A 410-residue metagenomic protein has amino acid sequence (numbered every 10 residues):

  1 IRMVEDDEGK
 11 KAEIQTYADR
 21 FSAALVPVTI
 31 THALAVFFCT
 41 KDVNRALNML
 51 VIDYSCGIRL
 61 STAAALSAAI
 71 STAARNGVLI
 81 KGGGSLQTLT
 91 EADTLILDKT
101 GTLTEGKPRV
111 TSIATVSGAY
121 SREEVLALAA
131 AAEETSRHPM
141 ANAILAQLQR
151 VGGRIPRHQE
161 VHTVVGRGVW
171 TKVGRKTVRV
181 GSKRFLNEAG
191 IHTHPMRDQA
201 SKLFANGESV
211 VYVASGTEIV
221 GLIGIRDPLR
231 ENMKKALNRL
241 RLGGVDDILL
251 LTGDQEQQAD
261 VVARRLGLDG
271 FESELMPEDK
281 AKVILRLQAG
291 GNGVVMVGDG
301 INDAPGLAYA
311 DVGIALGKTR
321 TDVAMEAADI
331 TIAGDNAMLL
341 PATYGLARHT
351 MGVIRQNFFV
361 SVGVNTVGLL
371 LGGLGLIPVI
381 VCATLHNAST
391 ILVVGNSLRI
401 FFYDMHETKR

Functional and structural regions predicted by a protein language model:
I1-M49, L229-R230, N238-R239, I330 (+1 more regions): Actuator/coupling domain of P-type ATPases
I1-V4, E8-K11, S71-A74, T90 (+4 more regions): Transmembrane helical bundles of ABC transporter permease domains
K10, R175, S215-Q356, V364: Conserved ATP-binding TGD loop and adjacent catalytic N/P-domain core of P-type ATPases
R20-D53, G77, F359-L385: Helix-interface capping motifs at the ends of transmembrane segments in multi-pass membrane proteins
L47-L50, A64-S71, R109-S112, A143-Q147 (+4 more regions): Re-entrant/interfacial helical elements at transmembrane boundaries that shape and gate the permeation pathway
I52, G57-A132, L287, G306 (+1 more regions): Conserved catalytic phosphorylation-site environment of P-type ATPases
V110, A114-D247, E256, R265-I284: P-type ATPase nucleotide-binding
A328, A333-R410: Membrane-embedded transport module
